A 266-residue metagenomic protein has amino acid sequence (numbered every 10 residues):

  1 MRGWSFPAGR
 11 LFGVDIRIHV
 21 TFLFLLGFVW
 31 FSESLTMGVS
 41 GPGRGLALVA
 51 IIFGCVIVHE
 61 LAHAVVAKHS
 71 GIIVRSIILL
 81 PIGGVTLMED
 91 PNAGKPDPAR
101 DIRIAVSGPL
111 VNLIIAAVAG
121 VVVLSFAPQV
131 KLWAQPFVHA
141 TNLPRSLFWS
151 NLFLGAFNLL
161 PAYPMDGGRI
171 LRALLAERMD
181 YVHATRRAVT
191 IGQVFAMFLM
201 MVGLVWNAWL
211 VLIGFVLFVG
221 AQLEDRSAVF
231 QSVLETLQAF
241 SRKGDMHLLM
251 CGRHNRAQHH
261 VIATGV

Functional and structural regions predicted by a protein language model:
M1-V266: Hydrophobic transmembrane alpha-helices and their immediate loop junctions in multi-pass integral membrane proteins
